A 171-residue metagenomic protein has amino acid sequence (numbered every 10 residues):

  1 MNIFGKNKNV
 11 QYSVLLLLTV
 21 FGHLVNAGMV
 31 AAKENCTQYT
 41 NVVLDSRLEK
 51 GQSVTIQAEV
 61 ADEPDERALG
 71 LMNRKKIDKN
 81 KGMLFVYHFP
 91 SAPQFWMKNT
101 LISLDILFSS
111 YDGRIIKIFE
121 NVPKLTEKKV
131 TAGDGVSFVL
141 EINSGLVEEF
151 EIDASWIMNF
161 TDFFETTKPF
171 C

Functional and structural regions predicted by a protein language model:
I3-V14: Bacterial N-terminal signal peptides that target proteins for export
S13-L24: Bacterial N-terminal signal peptides
G22-N26, N159-F160: Short, intrinsically disordered, charge-biased short linear motifs at domain edges
A27-A32: Boundary at the C-terminal end of the N-terminal hydrophobic targeting segment
K33-C171: Compact, glycine-rich, soluble single-domain proteins
